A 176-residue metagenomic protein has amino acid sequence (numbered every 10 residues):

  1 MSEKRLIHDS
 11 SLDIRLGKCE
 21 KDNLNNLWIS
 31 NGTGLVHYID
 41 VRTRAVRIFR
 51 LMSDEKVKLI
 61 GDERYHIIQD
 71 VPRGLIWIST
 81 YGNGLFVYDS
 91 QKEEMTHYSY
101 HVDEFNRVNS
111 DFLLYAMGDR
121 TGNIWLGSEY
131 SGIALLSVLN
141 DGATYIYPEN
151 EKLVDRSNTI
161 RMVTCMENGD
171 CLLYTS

Functional and structural regions predicted by a protein language model:
M1-S176: Carboxylate-rich, polar loop motifs that coordinate divalent cations or form catalytic acidic clusters
